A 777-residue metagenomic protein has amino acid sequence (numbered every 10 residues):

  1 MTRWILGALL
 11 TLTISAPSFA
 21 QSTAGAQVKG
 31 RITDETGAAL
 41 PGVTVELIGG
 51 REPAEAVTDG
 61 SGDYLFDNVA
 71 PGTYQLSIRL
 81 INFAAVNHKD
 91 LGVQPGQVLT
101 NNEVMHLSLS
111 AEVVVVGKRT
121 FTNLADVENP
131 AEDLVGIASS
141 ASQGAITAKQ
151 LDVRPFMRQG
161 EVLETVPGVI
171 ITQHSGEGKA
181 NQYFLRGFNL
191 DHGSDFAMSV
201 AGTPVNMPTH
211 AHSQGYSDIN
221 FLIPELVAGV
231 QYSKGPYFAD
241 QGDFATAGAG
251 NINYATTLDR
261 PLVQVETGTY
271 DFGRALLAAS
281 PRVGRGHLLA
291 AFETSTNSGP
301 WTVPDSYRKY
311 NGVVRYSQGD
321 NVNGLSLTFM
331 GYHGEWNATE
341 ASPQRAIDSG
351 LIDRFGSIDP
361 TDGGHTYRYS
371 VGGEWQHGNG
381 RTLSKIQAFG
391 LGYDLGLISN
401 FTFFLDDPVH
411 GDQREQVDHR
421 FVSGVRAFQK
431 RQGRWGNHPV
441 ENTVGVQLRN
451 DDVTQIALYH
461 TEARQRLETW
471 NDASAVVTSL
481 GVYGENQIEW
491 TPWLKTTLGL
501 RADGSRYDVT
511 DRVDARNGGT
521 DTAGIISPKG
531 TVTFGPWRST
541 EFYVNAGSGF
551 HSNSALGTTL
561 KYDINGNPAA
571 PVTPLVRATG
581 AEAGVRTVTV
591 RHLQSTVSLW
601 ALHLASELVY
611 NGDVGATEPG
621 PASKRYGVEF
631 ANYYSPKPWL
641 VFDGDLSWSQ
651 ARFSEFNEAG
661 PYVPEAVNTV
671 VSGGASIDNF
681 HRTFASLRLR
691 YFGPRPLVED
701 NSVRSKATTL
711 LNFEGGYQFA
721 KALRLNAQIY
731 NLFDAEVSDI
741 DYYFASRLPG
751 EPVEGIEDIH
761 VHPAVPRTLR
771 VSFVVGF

Functional and structural regions predicted by a protein language model:
P17-F121, D191: Periplasm-facing N-terminal accessory domains of Gram-negative outer-membrane beta-barrel systems
T203-K234, I252-Y254, R345, G612: Short acidic/polar hinge/loop motifs at secondary-structure boundaries that mediate gating or recognition
Q231-A239, G248-P281, A291-F292, N297-T302 (+1 more regions): Short strand-turn segments of transmembrane beta-barrel domains in outer membranes, especially the first one or two
T267-T296, W301-T339, D362-L383, G436 (+3 more regions): Transmembrane beta-barrel wall of Gram-negative outer-membrane proteins
N323-Y332, G364-R512, T533-G535, T589 (+3 more regions): Face-selective signature of the C-terminal outer-membrane beta-barrel domain
E374-G378, L383-F401, G535, E541-H551 (+2 more regions): Membrane-embedded beta-barrel scaffold of Gram-negative outer-membrane proteins
Q429-R431, G504, Q594-A605, P619-E699 (+2 more regions): Gram-negative outer-membrane beta-barrel transporters
P694-R695, Y717-F777: C-terminal beta-signal and adjacent terminal beta-strands/loops of Gram-negative outer-membrane beta-barrel proteins
